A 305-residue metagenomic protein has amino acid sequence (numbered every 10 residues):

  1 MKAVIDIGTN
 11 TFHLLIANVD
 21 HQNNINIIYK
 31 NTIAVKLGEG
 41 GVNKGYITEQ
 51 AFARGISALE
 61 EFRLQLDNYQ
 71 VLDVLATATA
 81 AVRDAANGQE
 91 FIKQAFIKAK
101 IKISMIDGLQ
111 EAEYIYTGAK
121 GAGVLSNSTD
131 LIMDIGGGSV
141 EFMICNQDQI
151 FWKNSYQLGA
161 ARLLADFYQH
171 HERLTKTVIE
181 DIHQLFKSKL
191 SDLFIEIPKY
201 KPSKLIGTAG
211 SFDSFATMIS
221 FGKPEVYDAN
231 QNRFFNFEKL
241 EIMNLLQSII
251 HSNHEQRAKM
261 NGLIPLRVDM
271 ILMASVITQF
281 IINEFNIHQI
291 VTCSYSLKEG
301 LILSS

Functional and structural regions predicted by a protein language model:
K2-D6, D130-D134, L205: Short glycine-aspartate micro-motif
K2-N26: N-terminal basic/disordered segments at the start of proteins
T9, G137, G210-D213: Short, glycine/acidic-enriched loop or turn micro-motifs at the edges of active sites
I16, G40-Y69, T79-T129, I144-Q147 (+1 more regions): Helical "lid/coupling" subdomains associated with nucleotide-phosphate turnover
Q22-K36, G41: Conserved ATP-binding subdomain of kinase catalytic cores across diverse folds
D73: Cationic, histidine-enriched alpha-helical/coil surfaces that engage anionic ligands
A76: Dinucleotide-binding Rossmann-like beta1-alpha1 core, especially the glycine-rich loop that anchors the ADP
G137-I144: Acidic, divalent-metal-coordinating active-site segment for phosphoryl/phosphodiester hydrolysis, typified by short
